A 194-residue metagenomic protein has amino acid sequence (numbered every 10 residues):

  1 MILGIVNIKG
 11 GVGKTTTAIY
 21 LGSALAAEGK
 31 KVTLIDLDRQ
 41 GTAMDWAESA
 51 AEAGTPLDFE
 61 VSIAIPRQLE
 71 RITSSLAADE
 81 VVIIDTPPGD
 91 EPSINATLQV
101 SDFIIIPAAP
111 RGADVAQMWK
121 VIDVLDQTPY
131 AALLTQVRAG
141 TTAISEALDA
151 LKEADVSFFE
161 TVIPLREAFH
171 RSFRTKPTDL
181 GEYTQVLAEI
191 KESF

Functional and structural regions predicted by a protein language model:
I2, V6-I8, I19, S23-N95 (+1 more regions): P-loop/Walker-type NTP enzyme "switch/lid" segment
K14: Conserved lysine of the Walker
V82, I104-I105, Y130: Short, well-ordered beta-strand core segments
G89-R111: Inter-motif core of Ras-like GTPase G domains
Q99-V100, D123-P129, L151-K152: Short, conserved loop/helix-junction motifs that constitute active-site signature segments in enzyme catalytic cores
A116-T135: Conserved C-terminal guanine-recognition region of P-loop GTPase G domains, centered on the G4
R138, L148-D179, E189-F194: Beta-strand-loop-alpha "switch" segments that mediate conformational coupling across diverse proteins
